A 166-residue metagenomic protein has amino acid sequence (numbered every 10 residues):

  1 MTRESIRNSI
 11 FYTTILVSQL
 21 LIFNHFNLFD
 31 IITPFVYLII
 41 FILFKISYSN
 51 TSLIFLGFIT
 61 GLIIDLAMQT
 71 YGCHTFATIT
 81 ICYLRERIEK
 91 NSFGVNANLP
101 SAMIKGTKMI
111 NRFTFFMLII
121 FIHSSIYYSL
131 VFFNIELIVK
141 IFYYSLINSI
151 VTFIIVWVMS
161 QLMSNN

Functional and structural regions predicted by a protein language model:
M1-N166: Terminal, non-globular segments
